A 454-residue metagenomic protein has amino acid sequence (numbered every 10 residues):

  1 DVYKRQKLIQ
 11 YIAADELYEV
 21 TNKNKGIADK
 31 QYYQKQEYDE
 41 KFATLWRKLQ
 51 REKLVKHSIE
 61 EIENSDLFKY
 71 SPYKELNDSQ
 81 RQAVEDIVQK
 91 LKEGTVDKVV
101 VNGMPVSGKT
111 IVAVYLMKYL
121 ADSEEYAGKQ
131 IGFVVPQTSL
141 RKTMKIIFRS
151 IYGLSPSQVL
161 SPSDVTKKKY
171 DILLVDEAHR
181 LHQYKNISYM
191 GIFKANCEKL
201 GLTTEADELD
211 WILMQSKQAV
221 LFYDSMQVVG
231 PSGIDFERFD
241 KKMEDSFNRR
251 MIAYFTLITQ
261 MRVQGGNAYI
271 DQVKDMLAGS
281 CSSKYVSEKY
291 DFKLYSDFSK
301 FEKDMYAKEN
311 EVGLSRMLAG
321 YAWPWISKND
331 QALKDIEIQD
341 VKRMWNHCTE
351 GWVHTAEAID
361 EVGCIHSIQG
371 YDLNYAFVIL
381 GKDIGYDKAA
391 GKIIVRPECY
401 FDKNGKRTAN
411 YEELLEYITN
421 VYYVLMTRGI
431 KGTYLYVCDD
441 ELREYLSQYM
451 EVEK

Functional and structural regions predicted by a protein language model:
V2-Y3: Short, small-residue-biased leader/transition segments that mark boundaries at the very start of proteins
P72-D97: N-terminal pre-P-loop "Q-motif" helix
V101: Hydrophobic anchor at the beta1->P-loop junction of P-loop NTPases
V106: Walker A (P-loop) phosphate-binding loop of P-loop NTPases
K109: Conserved lysine of the Walker
A113, G230-D235, F247-D271, D275-K392: Conserved helicase/translocase motor-coupling segment
V175-R250: Signature of the SF2 helicase/ATPase Hel1-core->accessory helical subdomain module
Q218-V220, E361-K454: C-terminal accessory regions
